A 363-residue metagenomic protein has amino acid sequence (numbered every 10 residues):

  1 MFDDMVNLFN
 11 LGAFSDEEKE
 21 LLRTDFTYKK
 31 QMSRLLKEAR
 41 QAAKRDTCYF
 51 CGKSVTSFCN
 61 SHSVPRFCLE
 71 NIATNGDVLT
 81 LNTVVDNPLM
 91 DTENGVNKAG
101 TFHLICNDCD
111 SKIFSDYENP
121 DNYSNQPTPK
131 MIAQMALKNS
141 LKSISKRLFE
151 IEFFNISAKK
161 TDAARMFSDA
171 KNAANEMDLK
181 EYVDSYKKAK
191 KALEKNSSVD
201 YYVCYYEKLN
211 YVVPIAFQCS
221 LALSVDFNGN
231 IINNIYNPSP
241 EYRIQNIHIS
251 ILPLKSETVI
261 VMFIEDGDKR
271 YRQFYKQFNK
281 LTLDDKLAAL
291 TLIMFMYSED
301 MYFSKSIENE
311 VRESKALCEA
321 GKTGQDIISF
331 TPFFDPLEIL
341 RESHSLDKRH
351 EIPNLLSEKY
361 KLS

Functional and structural regions predicted by a protein language model:
M1, T24, P129, A133-A136 (+3 more regions): Non-membrane alpha-helical secondary structure
F2, F9, F14, F26 (+16 more regions): Phenylalanine-focused residue identity feature
F2-N119, S124: An N-terminal structural lobe/cap that precedes and organizes the functional/catalytic core across diverse proteins
M5, E17-E18, L22, F26-L36 (+10 more regions): Generic structural signal of hydrophobic/aromatic residues within well-ordered alpha-helices of folded domains
C48-C51, L137-S140, I144, F217-C219 (+2 more regions): Generic structural hydrophobic/aromatic packing signal, biased to beta-strands
P65, C106, N125-I132, I307-R312 (+1 more regions): General structural signal for secondary-structure boundaries
D77-L179: Internal, well-ordered alpha/beta segment that forms a basic, Gly-enriched binding/recognition surface
K180-S363: Charge-dense, low-complexity intrinsically disordered regions
